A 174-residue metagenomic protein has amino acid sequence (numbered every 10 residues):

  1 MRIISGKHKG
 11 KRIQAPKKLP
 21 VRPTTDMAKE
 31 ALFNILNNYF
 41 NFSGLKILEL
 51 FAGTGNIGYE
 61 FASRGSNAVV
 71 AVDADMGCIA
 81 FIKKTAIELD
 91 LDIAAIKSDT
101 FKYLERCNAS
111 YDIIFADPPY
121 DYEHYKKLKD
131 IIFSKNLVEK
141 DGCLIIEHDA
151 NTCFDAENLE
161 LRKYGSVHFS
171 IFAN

Functional and structural regions predicted by a protein language model:
M1-N174: Class I S-adenosyl-L-methionine-dependent methyltransferase catalytic core
